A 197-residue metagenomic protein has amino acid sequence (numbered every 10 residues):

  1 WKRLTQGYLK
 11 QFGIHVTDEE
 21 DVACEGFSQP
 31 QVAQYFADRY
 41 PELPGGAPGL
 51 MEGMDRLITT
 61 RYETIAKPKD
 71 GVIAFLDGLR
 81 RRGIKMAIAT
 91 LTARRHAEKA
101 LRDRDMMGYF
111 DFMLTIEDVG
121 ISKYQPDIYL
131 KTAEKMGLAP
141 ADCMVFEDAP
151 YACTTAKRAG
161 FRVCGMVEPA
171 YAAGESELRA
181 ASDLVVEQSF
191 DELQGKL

Functional and structural regions predicted by a protein language model:
W1-I73, D77-R82, R95: N-terminal helical cap/lid subdomain that shapes the substrate entry/recognition surface in HAD-like hydrolases
T5-Q6, L57-T60, K85-A87, I116-D118 (+1 more regions): N-terminal start-of-chain detector that recognizes signal peptides and the immediate post-cleavage beginning
K10, D21-V22, R61-T64, M86 (+4 more regions): Generic anion/oxyanion-binding catalytic loop in active/binding sites
H15, K85, R162: Residue-level detector of anion-binding/catalytic polar loops
A23-F27, G45, G49, E63-D70 (+6 more regions): Residues at secondary-structure transition points
D77-R80, A93-L197: Asp-based, Mg2+/Mn2+-dependent phosphohydrolase catalytic module
A87-I88, G165: Hydrophobic beta-strand core positions in alpha/beta domains
